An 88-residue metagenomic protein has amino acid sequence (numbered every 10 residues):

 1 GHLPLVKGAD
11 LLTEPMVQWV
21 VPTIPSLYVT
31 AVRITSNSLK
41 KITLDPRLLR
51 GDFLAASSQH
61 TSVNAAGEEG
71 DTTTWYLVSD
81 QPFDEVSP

Functional and structural regions predicted by a protein language model:
G1-L5: Surface-exposed beta-loop interaction hotspot
G8-T13: Extended, low-complexity, intrinsically disordered C-terminal regulatory tails of eukaryotic serine/threonine kinases
P15-P22, Q59-S62: Short amphipathic beta-strand and strand-loop transition segments with alternating hydrophobic
V21-T23, T35, A66-E68: Sterically constrained small-residue positions within well-ordered secondary structures of folded domains
P25-T30: Short, solvent-exposed loop/turn segments enriched in Ser/Thr/Gly
V32-L39: Asparagine-centered strand-capping/turn motif at beta-strand->loop junctions
K40-L48, V86-S87: Short, hydrophobic/aromatic beta-strand segments
G51-S87: Intrinsically disordered, low-complexity Pro/Gly/Ser/Thr-rich segments with frequent PxxP/GP/PP motifs and embedded
